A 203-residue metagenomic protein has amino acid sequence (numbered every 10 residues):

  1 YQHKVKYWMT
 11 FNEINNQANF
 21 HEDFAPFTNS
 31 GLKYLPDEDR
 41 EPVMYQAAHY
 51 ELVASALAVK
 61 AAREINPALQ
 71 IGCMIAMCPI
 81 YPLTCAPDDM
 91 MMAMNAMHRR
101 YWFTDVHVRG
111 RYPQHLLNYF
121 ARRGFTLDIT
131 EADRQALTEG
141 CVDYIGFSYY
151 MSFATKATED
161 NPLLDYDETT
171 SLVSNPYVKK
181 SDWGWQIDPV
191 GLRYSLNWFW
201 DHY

Functional and structural regions predicted by a protein language model:
Y1-Y203: Active-site region of glycoside hydrolase catalytic domains
